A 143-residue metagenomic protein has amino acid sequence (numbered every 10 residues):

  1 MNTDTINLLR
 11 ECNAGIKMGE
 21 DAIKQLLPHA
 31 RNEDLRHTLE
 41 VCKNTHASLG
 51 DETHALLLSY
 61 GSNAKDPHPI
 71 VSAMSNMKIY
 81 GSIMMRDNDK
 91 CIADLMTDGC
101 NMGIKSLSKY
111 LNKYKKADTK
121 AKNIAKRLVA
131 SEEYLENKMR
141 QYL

Functional and structural regions predicted by a protein language model:
M1-A30, C91-K115: Alpha-helical bundle segments that constitute or directly flank the non-heme di-iron/ferroxidase center
D4-C12, E33-D51, D89-L95, K120-S131: Alpha-helical scaffold segments that form or flank carboxylate-/histidine-based iron centers
L8, A22, T38, N76-M77 (+2 more regions): C-terminal ligand-sensing/allosteric alpha-helical core of TetR-family HTH transcriptional regulators
C12, G19, L26, L49 (+5 more regions): Amphipathic alpha-helices that form helix-helix packing interfaces
A30, A47, G61-A64, K115-T119: Residues at alpha-helix boundaries and short interhelical turns
R36-I70, M139-L143: Conserved alpha-helical segments that form or flank metal/cofactor-binding pockets of metalloenzymes
A55-D94, D98-I104: Carboxylate-rich helix-loop segments that flank metal/cofactor sites and access channels in metalloenzymes
I92, G99-L143: Preference for long, well-ordered alpha-helical segments
